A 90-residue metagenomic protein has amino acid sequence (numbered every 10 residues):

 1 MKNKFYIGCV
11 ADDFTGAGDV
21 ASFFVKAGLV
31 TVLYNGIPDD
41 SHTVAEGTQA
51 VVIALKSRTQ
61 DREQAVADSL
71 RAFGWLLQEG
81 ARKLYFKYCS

Functional and structural regions predicted by a protein language model:
M1-S90: Non-transmembrane, aqueous-exposed alpha-helical and coiled segments at domain scale
